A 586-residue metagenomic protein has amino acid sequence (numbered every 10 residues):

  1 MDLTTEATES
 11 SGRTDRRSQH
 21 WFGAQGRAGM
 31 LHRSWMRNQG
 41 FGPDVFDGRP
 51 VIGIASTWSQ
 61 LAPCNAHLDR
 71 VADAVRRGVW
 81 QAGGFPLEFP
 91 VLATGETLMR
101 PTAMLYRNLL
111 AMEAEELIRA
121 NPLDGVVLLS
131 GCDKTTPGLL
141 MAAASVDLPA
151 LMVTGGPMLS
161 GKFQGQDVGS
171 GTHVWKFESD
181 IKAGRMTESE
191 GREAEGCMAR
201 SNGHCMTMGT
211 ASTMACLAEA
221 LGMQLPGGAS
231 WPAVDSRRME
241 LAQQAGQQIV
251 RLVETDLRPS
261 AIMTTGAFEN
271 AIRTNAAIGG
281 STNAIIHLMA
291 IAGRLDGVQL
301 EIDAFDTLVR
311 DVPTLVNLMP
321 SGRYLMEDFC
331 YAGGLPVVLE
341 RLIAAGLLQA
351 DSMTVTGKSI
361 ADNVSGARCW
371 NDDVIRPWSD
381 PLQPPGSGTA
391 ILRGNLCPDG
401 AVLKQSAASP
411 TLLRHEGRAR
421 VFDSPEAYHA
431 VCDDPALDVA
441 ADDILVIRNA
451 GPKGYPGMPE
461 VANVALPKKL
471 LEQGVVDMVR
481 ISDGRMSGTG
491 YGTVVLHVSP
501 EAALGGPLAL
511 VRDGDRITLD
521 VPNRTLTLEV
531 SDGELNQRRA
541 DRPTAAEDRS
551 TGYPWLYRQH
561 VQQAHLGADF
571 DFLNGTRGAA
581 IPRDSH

Functional and structural regions predicted by a protein language model:
D2-Q60, C64-A66, V71-L92, T97 (+5 more regions): Catalytic or ion-coupling anion/metal-binding cores of large enzyme and transporter domains
Y106: Glycine-rich phosphate- or other oxyanion-binding loops that anchor nucleotides, phosphorylated ligands
L109-N121: Short, well-structured alpha-helical segments in soluble
R119-L139, A150-T154: A short, small-residue-rich loop immediately preceding and capping a beta-strand
